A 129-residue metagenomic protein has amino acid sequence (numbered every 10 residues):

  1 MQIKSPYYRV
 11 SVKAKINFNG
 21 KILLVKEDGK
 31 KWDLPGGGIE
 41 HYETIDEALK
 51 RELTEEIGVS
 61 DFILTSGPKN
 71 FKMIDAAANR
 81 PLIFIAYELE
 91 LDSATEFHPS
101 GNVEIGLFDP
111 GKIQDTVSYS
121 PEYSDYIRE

Functional and structural regions predicted by a protein language model:
M1-K13, N19: Acidic, metal-coordinating catalytic segment for phosphate/diphosphate chemistry, firing primarily on the Nudix
I16-N19, L89-L91: Active-site beta-strand termini and strand-to-loop segments that position acidic
K26-G29: C-terminal lobe/hinge of AMP-binding adenylation domains
D33-G37: A short gly/proline-enriched turn/hairpin at secondary-structure junctions
I39-I63, F71-E122: Unchanged
S66: Short loop/edge segments at beta-strand edges and connector loops that shape dinucleotide/nucleotide cofactor-binding
